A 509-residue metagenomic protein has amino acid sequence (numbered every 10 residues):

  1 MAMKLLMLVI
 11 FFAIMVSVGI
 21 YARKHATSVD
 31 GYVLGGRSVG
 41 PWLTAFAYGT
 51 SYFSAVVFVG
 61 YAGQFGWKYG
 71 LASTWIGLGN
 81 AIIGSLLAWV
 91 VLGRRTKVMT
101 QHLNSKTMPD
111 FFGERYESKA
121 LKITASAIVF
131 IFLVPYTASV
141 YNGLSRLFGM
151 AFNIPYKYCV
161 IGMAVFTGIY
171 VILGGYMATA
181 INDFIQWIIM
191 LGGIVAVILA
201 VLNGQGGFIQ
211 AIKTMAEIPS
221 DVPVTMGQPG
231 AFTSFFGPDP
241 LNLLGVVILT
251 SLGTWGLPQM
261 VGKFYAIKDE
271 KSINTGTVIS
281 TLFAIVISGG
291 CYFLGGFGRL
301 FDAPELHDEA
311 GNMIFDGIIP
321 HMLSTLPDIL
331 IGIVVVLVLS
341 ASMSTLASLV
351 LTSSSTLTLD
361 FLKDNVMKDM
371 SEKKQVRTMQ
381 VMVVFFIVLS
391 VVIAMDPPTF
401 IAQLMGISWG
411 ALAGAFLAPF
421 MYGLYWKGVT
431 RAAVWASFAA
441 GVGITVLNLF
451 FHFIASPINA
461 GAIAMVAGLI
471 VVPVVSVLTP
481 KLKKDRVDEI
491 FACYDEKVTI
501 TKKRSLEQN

Functional and structural regions predicted by a protein language model:
M1-N509: Membrane-embedded helix-loop-helix hairpins and adjacent transmembrane boundary segments in multi-pass transporters
